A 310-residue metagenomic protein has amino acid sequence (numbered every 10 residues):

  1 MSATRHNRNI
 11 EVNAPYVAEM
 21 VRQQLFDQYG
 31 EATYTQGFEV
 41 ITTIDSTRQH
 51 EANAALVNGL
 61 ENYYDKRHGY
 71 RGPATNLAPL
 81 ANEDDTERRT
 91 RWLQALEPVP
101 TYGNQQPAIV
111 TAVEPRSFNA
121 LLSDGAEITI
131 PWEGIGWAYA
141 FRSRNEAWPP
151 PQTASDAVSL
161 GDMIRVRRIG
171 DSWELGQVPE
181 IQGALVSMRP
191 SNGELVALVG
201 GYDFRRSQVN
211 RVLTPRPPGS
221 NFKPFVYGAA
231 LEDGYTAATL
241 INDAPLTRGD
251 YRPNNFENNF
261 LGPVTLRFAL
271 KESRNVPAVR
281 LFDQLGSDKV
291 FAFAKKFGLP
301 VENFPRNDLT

Functional and structural regions predicted by a protein language model:
M1-S123, N254, L281-Q284, K295-K296 (+1 more regions): Non-catalytic, structured segments within soluble enzyme domains
H6-N13, S191, Y235-V290, R306: Conserved catalytic neighborhood of penicillin-recognizing serine enzymes
A14-A32, F38, G183-S220, G228-A229: Active-site beta-strand/loop architecture of penicillin-binding DD-peptidases
A52, P115, N192-G193, R211-N242 (+1 more regions): Active-site SXXK
G59-R71, L93-Q105, P150-R189, F268-L270 (+1 more regions): Beta-lactamase-like hydrolase cores
Q106-L122, I128, G176-R205, F297: A short, well-structured edge-of-sheet supersecondary motif
A126-R144: A short macromolecule-binding patch
R144-S155, V178-G183, R205-F225, A238-D243 (+2 more regions): Short active-site loop at a secondary-structure junction that contains or immediately precedes the catalytic residue(s)
